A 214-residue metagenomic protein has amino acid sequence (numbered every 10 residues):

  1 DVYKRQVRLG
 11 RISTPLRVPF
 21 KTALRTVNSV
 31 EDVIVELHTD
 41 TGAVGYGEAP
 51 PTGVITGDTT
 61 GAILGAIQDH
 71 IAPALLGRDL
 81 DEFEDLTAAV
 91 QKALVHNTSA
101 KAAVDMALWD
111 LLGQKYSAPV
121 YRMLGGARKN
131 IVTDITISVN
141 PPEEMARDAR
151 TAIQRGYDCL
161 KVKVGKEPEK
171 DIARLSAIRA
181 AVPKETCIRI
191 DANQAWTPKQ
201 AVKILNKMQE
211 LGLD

Functional and structural regions predicted by a protein language model:
D1-Y3: Short, small-residue-biased leader/transition segments that mark boundaries at the very start of proteins
R5, Q114, A118-K129: N-terminal amphipathic alpha-helix/helix-capping segment at the start of soluble metabolic enzymes
R5-I12: Generic beta-strand hydrophobic packing signal
T14-K21: Short Pro/Gly-enriched beta-strand edge/turn motifs at strand-loop
A23-N28: Short Gly/Pro-enriched turn/cap motifs at secondary-structure boundaries
V33-L37: Short beta-strand scaffold segments in enzyme catalytic cores
H38-K115: Metal- or metallocofactor-binding catalytic centers and their adjacent structured scaffolds across diverse enzyme
L124-D214: Metal-dependent enolase-superfamily TIM-barrel catalytic cores that perform enediolate-based chemistry
